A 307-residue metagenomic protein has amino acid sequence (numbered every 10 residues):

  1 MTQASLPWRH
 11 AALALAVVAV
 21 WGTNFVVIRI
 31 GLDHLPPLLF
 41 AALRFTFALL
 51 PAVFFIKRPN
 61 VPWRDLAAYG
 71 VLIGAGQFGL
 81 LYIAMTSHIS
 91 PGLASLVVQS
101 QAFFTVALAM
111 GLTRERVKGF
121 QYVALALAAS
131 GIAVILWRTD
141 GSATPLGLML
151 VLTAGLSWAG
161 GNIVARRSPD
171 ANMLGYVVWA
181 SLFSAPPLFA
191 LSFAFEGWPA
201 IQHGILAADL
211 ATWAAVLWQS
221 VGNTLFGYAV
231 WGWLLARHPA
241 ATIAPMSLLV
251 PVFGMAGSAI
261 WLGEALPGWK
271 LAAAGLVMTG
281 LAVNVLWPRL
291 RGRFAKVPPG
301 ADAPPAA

Functional and structural regions predicted by a protein language model:
T2-A14, F120: N-terminal membrane topogenic signal
L6-H10, D33-L38, A42, P59-R64 (+3 more regions): Juxtamembrane helix-entry segments on the extracytoplasmic side of multipass membrane proteins
L15-T23, V27, A67-S87, A107-L108 (+6 more regions): Hydrophobic alpha-helical transmembrane segments of multi-pass membrane transport proteins, especially secondary
G31, F40, R44, A84 (+7 more regions): Hydrophobic/aromatic residues within transmembrane alpha-helices of multi-pass small-molecule transporters
L39-L43, D65, L93-L96, G119-Y122 (+3 more regions): Signature of the 12-TM Major Facilitator Superfamily
T46, A52, L108, V117-W137 (+4 more regions): Hydrophobic transmembrane alpha-helices of multi-pass small-molecule transport proteins
L49-A52, T105-V106, G111, S142-A200 (+4 more regions): Transmembrane alpha-helical segments that form core, pore/gating elements of small-molecule transporters/exporters
W63-L72, V117-A129, G147-V151, A171-S181: Cytoplasmic-side transmembrane-helix entry/capping segments in multi-pass membrane proteins
